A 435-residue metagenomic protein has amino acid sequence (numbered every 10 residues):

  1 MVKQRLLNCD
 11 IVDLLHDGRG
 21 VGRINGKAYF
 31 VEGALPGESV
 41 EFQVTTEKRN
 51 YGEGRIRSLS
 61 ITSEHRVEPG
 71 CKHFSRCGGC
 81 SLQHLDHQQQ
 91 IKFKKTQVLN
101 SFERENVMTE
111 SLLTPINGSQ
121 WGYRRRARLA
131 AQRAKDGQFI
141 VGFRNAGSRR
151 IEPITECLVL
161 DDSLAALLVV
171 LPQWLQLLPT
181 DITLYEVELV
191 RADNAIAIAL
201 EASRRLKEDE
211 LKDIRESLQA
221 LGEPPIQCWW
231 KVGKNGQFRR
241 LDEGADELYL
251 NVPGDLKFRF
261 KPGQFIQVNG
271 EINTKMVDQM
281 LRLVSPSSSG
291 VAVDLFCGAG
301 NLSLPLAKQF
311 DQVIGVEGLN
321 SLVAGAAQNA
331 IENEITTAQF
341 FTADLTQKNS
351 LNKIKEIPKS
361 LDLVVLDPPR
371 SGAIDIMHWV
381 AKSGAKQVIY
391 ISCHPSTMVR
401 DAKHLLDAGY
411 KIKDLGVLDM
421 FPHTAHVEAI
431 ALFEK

Functional and structural regions predicted by a protein language model:
M1-H73, F340: Terminal RNA-binding accessory module
V2-N8, D13-H16, R205-K435: Rossmann-like S-adenosyl-L-methionine
G20-N25, G142-N145, A326: Short, acidic/hydrophobic/Gly-rich beta-strand patch recurrent on exposed beta strands that often constitutes part
E41-Q43, R128, V293: Hydrophobic beta-strand signal
R57-P69, S75-L184: Extended interfacial segments that mediate partner engagement and assembly in macromolecular machines
L113-Q120, E186-L189, G233-Q237, V417-M420: Short, solvent-exposed loop/turn elements at beta->coil junctions and helix N-caps that rim active or binding pockets
L189-R205: Carbohydrate-binding surface patches
